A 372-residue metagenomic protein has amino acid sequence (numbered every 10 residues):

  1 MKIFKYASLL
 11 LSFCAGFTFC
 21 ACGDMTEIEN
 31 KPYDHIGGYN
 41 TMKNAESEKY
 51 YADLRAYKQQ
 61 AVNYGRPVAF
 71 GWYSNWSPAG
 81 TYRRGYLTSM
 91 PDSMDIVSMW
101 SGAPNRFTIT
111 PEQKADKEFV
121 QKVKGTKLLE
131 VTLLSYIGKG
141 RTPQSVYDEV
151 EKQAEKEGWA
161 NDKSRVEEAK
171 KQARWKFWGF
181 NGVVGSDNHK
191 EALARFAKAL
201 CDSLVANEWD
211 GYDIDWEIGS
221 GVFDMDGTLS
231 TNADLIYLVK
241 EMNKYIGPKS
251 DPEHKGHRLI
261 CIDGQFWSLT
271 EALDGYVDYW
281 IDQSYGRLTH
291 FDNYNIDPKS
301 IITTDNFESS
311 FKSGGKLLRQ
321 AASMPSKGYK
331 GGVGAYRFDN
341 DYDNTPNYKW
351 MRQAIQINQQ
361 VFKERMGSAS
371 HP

Functional and structural regions predicted by a protein language model:
M1-Q60: Bacterial Sec-dependent N-terminal signal peptides
K2-I3, A61-V62, V120, P252 (+1 more regions): A general structural signal for short secondary-structure junctions and capping/turn motifs
S12, Y39, A45, N63 (+5 more regions): A generic structural signal for solvent-exposed, polar alpha-helical segments
F17-F19, N161, L259, R337: Polar low-complexity intrinsically disordered regions enriched in Ser/Thr and small residues
G65-G314, K330, P346, W350-A354: Chitinase-like catalytic core of GlcNAc-active glycosidases
S300-P372: C-terminal active-site rim and adjoining tail of enzyme catalytic domains
